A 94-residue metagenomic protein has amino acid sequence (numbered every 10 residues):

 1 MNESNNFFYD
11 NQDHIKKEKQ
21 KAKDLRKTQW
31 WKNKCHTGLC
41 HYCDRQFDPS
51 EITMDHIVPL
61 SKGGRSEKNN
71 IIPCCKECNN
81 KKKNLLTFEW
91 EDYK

Functional and structural regions predicted by a protein language model:
N2-Y42: Short, charged surface segments at domain edges that flank catalytic/cofactor-binding sites
G38, I52, N69, P73: Cys/His-enriched microdomains
Y42-C43, E77: Short, cysteine/histidine-rich loop/knuckle motifs that typically chelate Zn2+
F47, L60, G64-R65: Short strand->helix junction
P49-S50, K81-N84: Short, non-ligating residues that shape and space the ligands of small metal-coordination modules and catalytic
T53-P59: Histidine-centered catalytic micro-motifs used for acid/base chemistry in nuclease and nucleotide-processing active
G63-K81: Short beta-strand-alpha-helix junction that forms the catalytic/metal-binding core of metal-dependent nuclease domains
T87-F88: Short, Lys/Arg-enriched C-terminal cap helix and immediately downstream tail that follows
